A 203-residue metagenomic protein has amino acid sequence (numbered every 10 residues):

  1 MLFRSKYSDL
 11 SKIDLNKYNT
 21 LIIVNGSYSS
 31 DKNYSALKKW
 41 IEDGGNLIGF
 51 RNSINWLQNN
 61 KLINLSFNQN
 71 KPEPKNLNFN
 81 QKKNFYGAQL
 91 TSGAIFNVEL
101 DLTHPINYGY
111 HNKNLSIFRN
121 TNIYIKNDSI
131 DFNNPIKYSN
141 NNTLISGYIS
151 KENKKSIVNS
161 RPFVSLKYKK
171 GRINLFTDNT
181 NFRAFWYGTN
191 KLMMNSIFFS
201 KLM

Functional and structural regions predicted by a protein language model:
M1-L2: Short, small-residue-biased leader/transition segments that mark boundaries at the very start of proteins
S5-Y7, L21-N25, I48-R51, G109 (+3 more regions): Generic beta-strand/beta-sheet core signal
D9-L10, G26-S29, S53-N55, T103-P105 (+4 more regions): Short, glycine-/Ser/Thr-/acidic-enriched flexible segments
L10-K17: Short amphipathic alpha-helix with an adjacent loop that forms part of the alpha/beta core around
Y18-N60, K170, F176, S196: Short alpha-beta junction capping motif
L37, L62-F67, N190-L192: Short secondary-structure boundary/capping segments
N60-I145: An acidic, glycine-rich "communication" segment
H111, L115, N141-M203: Extracellular ligand-binding/catalytic regions of CAZymes and related secreted enzymes and adhesion modules
